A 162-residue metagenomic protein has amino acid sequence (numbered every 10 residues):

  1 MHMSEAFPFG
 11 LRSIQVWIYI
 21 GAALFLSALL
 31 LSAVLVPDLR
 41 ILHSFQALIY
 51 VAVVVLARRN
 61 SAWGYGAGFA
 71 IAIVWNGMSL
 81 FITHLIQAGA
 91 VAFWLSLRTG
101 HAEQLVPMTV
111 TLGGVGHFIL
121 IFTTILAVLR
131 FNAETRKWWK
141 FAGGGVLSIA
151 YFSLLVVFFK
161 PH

Functional and structural regions predicted by a protein language model:
M1-G10: Short, Lys/Arg-rich, polar N-terminal cytosolic tail immediately upstream of the first transmembrane signal-anchor
R12-A28, G144-Y151: Alpha-helical transmembrane segments
Q15-I20, L56-I73, K140-G144: Interfacial segments of alpha-helical transmembrane regions
L48-L56, T109-L126: Hydrophobic cores of alpha-helical transmembrane segments in multi-pass inner/ER membrane proteins, independent
L80-F93: Membrane-helix interface motif
L97-H101, F122-F141: Membrane-helix boundary connector in multi-pass membrane proteins
L97-L112: Short aromatic-rich membrane-water interface segments that cap or initiate transmembrane helices in multi-pass membrane
Y151-H162: Juxtamembrane boundary at the C-terminal end of a transmembrane helix
